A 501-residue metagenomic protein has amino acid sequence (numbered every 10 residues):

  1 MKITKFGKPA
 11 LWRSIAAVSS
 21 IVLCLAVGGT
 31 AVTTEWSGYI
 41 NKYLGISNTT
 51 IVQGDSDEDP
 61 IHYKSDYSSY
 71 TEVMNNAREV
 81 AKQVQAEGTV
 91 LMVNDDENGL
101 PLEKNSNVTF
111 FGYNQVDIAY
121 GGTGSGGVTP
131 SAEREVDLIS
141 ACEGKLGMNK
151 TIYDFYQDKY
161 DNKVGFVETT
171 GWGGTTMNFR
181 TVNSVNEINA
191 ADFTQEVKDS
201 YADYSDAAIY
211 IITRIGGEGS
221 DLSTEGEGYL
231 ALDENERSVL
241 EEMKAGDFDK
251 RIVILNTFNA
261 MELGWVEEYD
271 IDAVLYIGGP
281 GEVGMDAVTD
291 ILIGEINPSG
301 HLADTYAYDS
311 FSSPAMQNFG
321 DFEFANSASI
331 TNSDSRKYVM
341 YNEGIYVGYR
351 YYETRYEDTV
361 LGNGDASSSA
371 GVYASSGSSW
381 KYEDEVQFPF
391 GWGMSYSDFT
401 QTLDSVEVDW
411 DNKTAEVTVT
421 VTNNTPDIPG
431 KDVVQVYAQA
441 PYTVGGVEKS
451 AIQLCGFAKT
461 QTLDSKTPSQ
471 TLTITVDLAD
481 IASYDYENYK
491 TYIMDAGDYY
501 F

Functional and structural regions predicted by a protein language model:
M1-F501: C-terminal non-catalytic regions of proteins with extracellular/luminal or membrane-system context
